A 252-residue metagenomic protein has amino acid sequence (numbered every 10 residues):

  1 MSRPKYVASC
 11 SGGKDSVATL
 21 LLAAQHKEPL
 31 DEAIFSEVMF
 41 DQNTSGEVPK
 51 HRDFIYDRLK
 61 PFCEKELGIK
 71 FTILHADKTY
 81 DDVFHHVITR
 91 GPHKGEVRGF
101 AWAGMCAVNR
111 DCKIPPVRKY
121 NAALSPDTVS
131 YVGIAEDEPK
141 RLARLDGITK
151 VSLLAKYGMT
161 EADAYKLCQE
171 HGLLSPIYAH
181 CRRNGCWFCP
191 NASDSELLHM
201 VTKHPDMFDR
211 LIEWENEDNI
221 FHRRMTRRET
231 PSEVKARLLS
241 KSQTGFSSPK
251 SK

Functional and structural regions predicted by a protein language model:
M1-K252: Nucleotide-activated chemistry modules centered on ATP-dependent adenylation/adenylyltransferase
